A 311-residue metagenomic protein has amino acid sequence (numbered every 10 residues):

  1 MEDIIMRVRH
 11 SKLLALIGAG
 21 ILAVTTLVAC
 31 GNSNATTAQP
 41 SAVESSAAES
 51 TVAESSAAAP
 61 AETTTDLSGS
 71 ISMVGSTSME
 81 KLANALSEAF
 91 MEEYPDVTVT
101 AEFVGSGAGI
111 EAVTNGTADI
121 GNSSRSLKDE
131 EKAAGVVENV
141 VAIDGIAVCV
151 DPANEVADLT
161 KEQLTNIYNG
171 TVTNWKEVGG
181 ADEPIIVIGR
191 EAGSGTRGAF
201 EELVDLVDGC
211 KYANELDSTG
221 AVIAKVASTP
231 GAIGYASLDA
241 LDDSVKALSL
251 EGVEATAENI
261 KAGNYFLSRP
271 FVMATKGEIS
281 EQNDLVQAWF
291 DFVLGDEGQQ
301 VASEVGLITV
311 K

Functional and structural regions predicted by a protein language model:
M1-I17: Bacterial Sec-dependent N-terminal signal peptides
V8, G31-Q39, E44, E49-K311: Exported/periplasmic ABC-transporter solute-binding proteins
T25-A29: C-terminal motif of bacterial Sec signal peptides marking the signal peptidase cleavage site
